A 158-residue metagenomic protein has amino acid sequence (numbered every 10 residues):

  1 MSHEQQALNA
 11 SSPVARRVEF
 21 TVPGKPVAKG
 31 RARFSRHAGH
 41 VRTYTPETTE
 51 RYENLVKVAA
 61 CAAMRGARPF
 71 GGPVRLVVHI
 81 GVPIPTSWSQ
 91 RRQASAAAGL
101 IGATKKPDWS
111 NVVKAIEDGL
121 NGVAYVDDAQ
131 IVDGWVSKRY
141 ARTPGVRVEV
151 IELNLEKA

Functional and structural regions predicted by a protein language model:
M1-A158: Acidic, proline/glycine-enriched N-terminal capping motif
